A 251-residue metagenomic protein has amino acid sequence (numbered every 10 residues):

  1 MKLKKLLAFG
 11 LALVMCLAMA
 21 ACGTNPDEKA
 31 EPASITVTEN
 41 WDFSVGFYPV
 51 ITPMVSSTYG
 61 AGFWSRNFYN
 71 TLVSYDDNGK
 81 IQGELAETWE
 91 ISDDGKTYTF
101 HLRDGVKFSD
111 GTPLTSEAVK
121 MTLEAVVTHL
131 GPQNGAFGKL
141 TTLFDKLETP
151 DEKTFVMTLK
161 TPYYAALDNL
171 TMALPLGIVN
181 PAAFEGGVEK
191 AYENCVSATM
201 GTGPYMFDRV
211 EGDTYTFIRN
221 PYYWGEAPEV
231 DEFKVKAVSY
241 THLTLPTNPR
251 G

Functional and structural regions predicted by a protein language model:
M1-T36, V50, K80, K146: Short, low-complexity disordered leader/linker segments with a strong preference for bacterial N-terminal type II
E31-F43, T97-T99, T122, G203-M206 (+2 more regions): Short, well-ordered beta-strand elements
T38-D93, E124, M200-G201: N-terminal lobe/hinge region of extracytoplasmic solute-binding protein
N40-F43, D77, D94-G95, R103-G105 (+7 more regions): Solvent-exposed coil/turn segments that connect beta secondary-structure elements in extracytoplasmic/periplasmic
T58, D76, K80, A173-P228 (+1 more regions): Gly/Pro-rich hinge or "lid" segments in bacterial periplasmic/extracellular proteins
E87-P132, V156: Aromatic- and charge-enriched surface segment that lines or borders ligand/interaction sites
A136-F184: Surface-exposed binding/hinge segments that line and control ligand-binding clefts or catalytic entry sites
T241-T247: Conserved small/polar residues in nucleotide/adenosyl-binding loops
